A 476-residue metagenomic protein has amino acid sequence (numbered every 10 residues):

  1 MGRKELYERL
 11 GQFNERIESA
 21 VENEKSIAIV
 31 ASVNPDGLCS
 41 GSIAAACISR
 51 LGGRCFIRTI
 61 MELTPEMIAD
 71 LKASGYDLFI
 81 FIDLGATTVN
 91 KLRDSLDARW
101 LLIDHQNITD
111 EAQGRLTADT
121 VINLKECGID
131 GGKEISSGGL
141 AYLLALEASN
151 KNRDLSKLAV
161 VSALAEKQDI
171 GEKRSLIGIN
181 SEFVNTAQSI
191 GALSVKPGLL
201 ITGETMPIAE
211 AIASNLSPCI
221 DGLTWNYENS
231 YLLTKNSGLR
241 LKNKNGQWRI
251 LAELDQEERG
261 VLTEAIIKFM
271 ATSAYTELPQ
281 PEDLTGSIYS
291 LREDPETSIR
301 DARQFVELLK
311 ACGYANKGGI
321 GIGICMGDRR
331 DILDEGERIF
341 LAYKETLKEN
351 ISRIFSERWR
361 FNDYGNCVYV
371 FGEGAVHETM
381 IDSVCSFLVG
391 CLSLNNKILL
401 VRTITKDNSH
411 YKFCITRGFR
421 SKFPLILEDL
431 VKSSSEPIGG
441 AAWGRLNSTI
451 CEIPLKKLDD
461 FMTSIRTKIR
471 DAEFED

Functional and structural regions predicted by a protein language model:
M1-L308, C312-D476: Replace "Mg2+/Mn2+-dependent" with "divalent metal-dependent
